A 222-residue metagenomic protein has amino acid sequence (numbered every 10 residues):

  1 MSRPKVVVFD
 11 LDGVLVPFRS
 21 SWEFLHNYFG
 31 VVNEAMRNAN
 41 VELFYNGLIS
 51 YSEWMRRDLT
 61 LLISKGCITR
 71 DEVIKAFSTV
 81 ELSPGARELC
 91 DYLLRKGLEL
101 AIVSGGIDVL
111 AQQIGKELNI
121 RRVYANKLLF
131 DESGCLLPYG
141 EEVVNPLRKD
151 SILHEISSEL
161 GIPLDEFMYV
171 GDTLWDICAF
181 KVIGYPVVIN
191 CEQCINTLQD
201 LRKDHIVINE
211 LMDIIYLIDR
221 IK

Functional and structural regions predicted by a protein language model:
M1-S52, R56-T60: Active-site neighborhood of HAD-like aspartate-dependent phosphohydrolases
S2, K96-L98, I156-D165, I221: Glycine-rich phosphate-binding loop signature in dinucleotide/nucleotide-binding domains
G66-V80, L137-V144: Glycine-rich phosphate-binding "P-loop"
R70-D108: Short, acidic loop-to-helix structural element flanking the phosphoryl-transfer center in phosphate-processing enzymes
R87-R95, K149-D150, H154-G161, K181: Surface-exposed amphipathic alpha-helices with a cationic face
L100, S104-G105, L164-N209: Acidic, Mg2+-coordinating phosphoryl-transfer loop and its flanking beta/alpha structural elements, shared across
Q112-F167: Substrate-recognition "cap/lid" segment bordering the active-site pocket of phosphatases
A125-D131, N190-N196, L211-I214: Short, acidic/turn-prone active-site loops that include or flank metal/cofactor- and phosphate-binding residues
